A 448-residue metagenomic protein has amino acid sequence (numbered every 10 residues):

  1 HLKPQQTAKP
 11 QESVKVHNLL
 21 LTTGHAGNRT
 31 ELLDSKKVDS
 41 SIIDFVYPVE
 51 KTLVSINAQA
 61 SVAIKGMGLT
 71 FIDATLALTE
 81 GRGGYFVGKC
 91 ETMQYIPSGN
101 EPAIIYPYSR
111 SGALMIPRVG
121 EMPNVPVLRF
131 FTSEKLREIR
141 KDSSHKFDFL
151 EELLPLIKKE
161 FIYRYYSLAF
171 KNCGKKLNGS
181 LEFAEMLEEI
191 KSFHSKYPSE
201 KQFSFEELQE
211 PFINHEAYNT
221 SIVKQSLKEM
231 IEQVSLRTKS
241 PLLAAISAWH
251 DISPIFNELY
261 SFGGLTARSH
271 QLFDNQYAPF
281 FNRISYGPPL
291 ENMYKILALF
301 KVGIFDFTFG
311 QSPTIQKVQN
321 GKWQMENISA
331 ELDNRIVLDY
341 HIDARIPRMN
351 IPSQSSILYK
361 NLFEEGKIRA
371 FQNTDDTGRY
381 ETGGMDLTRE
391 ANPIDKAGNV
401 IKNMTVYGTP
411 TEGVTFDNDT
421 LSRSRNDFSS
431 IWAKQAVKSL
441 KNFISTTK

Functional and structural regions predicted by a protein language model:
H1-F443: Flavin (primarily FAD) cofactor-binding/catalytic cores of flavoenzymes
S445-K448: Basic/polar N-terminal segments that are highly enriched at the extreme N-terminus, encompassing both cleavable
